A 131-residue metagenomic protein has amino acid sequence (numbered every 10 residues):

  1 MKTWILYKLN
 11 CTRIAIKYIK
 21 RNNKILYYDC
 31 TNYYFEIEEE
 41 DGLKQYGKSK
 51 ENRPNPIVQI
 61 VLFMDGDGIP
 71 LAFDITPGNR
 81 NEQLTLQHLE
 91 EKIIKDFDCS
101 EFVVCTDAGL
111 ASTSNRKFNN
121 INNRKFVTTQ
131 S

Functional and structural regions predicted by a protein language model:
M1-S131: Anion-binding and metal-coordination hotspots
